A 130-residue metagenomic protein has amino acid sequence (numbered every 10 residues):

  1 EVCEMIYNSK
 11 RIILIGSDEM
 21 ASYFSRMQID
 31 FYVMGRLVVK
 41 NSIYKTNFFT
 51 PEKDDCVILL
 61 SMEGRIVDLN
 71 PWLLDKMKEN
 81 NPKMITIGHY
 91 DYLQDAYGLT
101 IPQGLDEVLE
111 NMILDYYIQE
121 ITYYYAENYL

Functional and structural regions predicted by a protein language model:
Y7-L130: Glycine-rich phosphate-binding loops that contact phosphosugars or nucleotide phosphates
